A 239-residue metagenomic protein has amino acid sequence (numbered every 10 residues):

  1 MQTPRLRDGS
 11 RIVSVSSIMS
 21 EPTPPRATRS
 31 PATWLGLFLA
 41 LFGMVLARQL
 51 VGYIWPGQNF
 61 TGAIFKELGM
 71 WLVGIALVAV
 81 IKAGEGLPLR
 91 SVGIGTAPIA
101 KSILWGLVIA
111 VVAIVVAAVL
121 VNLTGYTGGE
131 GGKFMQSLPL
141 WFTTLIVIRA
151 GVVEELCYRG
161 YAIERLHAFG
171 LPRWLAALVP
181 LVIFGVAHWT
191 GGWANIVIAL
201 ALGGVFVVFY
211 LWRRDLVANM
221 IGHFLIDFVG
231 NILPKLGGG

Functional and structural regions predicted by a protein language model:
Q2-G93, K101, N231-G239: N-terminal, membrane-interfacial amphipathic/helix-forming hydrophobic leader that caps and precedes the first
I12, I18, I54, I64 (+14 more regions): Weak global preference for isoleucine
E21, E67, E85, E130 (+2 more regions): Glutamate identity and glutamate-enriched acidic tracts
L37-V45, E67, W71-I75, I103-V115 (+6 more regions): Alpha-helical transmembrane spans of integral membrane proteins, capturing the lipid-embedded, hydrophobic core of TM
M44-L46, N122-G128, M135-G239: Transmembrane helix-loop-helix hairpins at the membrane interface of multi-pass integral membrane proteins
Y53-F65, L87-G151, A168: Juxtamembrane helix-loop-helix connectors linking adjacent transmembrane helices in multi-pass membrane enzymes
